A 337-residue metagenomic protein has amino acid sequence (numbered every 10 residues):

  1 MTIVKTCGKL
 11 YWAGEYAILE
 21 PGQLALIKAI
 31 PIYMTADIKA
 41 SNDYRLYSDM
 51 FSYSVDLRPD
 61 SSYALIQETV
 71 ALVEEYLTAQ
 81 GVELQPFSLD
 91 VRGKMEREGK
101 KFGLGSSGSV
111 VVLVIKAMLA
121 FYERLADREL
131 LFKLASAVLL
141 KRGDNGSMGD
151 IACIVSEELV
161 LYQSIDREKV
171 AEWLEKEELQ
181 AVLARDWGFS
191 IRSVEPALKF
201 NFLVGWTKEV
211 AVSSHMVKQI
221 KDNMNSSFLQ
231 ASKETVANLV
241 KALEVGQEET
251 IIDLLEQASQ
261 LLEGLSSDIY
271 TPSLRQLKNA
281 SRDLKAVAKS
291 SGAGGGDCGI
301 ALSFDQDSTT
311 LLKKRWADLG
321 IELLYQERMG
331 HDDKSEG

Functional and structural regions predicted by a protein language model:
T2-A13, A17-L19, I27-A79, E83 (+5 more regions): C-terminal nucleotide
L84-S88: Residues at or immediately flanking beta-strands
V91-L104, M118: Short acidic, glycine/Ser/Thr-rich loop/turn "cap" segments at secondary-structure junctions
G103-L125, E158: DPxDG-like acidic metal-binding loop motif
L104-S106, A288-G295: Short glycine/threonine-rich catalytic loop with a Thr-x-Gly-x-Asp
R128-E129: A sequence/structural signal of beta-propeller blade repeats
